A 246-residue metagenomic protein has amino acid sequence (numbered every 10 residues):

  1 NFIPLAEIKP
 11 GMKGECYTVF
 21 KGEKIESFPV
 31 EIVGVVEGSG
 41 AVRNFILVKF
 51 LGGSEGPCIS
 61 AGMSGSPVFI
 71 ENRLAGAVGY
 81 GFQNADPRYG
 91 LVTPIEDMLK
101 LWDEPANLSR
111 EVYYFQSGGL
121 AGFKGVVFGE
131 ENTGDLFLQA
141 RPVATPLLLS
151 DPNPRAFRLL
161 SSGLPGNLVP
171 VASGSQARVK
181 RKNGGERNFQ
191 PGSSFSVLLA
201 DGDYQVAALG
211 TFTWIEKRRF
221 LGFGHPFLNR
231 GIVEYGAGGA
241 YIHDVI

Functional and structural regions predicted by a protein language model:
N1-I246: Terminal presequence/propeptide segments associated with secretion/organelle targeting and zymogen/polyprotein
